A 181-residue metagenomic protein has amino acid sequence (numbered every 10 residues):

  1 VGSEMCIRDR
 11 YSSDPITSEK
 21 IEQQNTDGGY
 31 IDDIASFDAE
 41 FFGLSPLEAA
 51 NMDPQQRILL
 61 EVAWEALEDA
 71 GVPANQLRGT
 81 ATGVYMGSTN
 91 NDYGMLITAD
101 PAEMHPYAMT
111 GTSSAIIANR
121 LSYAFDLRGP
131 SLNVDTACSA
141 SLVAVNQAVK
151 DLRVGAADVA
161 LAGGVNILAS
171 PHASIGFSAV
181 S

Functional and structural regions predicted by a protein language model:
S3-E4, R8-S181: Cys-dependent condensing catalytic cores that perform Claisen condensation/acyl-transfer in fatty-acid/polyketide
